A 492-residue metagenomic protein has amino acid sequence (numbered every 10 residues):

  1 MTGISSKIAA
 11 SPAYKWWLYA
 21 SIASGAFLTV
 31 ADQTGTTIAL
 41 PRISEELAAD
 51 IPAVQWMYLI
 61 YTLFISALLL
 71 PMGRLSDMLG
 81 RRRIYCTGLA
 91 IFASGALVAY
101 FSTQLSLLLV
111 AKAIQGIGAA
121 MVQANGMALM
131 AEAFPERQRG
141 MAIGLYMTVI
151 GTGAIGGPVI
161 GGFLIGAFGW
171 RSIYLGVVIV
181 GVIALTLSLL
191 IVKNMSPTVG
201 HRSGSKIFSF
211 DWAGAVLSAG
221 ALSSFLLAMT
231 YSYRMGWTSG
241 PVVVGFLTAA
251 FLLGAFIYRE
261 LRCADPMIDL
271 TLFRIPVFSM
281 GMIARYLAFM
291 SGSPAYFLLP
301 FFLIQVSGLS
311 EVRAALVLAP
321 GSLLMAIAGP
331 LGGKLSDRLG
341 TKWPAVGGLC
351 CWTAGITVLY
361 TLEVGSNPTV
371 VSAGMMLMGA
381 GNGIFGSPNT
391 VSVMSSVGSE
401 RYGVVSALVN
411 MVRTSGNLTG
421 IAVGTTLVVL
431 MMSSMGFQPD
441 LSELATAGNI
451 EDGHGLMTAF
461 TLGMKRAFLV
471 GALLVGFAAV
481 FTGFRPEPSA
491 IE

Functional and structural regions predicted by a protein language model:
M1-Y14, P197-I207, N449-M457, G483-E492: Intrinsic disorder in cytosolic terminal tails and internal cytosolic loops of multi-pass membrane transporters
T2-S196, A328-G332, L339, W343 (+5 more regions): Transmembrane-helix bundle of Major Facilitator Superfamily
A9, L185-A219, L261-P276, D337 (+2 more regions): Flexible interhelical linker loops that connect adjacent transmembrane helices in multi-pass membrane transporters
W16-F27, A31, T36-I38, A167-F168 (+6 more regions): 12-transmembrane solute porter fold
A53, S106-V110, I114, F168-G176 (+4 more regions): Interfacial loop-to-helix junctions that mark the boundaries of transmembrane helices in multi-pass membrane
V178-T198, A219-Y231, A249-R262, A478-P486: C-terminal membrane-cytosol helix-exit motif in multi-pass small-molecule transporters
F437-E451: Peri-membrane helix termini and adjoining interfacial loops of integral membrane proteins
E451-V470: Alpha-helix-centered segments that form part of catalytic cores
